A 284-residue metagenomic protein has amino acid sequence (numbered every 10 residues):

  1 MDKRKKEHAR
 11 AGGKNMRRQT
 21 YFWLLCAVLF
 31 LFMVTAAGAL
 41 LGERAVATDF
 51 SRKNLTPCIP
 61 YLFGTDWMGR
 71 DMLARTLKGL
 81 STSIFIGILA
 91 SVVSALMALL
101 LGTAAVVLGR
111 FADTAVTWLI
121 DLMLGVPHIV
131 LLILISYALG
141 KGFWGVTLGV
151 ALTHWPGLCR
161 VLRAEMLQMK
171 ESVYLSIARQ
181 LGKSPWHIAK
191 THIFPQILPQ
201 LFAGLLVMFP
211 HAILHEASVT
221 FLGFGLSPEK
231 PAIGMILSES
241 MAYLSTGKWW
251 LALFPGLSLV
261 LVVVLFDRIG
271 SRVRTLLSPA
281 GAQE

Functional and structural regions predicted by a protein language model:
D2-A47, I197, V260: N-terminal signal-anchor/first transmembrane alpha helix
A37-L41, S83-I120, I133: Transmembrane-helix boundary motif in ABC transporter permease subunits
L62, D66, M72, V106-V107 (+3 more regions): Generic hydrophobic transmembrane alpha-helix motif, especially the helices
R70-F85, G109-T117, K170-E171, S176-A203: Amphipathic cytosolic juxtamembrane alpha-helices at the membrane-cytosol interface of multi-pass membrane transporters
S81-M97, W186-S218, F266: Transmembrane alpha-helices
I133, G142-T147, A151, G204-M235: Non-cytoplasmic
Y137-A138, M166, H215-F254, S258: Glycine-rich helix-loop "coupling/hinge" segments at transmembrane-helix boundaries in multipass transporters
T153, P199, L206-V207, K248-E284: C-terminal transmembrane helix and the adjacent membrane-cytosol boundary/short C-terminal tail of inner/organellar
